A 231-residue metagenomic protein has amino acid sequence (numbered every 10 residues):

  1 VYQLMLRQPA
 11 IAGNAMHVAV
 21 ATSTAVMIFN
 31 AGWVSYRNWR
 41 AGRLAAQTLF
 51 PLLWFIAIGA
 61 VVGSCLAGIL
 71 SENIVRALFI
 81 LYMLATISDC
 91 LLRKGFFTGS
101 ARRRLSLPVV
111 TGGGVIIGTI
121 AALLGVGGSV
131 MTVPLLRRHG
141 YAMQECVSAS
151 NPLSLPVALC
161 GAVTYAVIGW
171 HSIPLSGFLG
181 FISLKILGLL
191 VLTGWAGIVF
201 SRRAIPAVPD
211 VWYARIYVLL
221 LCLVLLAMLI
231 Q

Functional and structural regions predicted by a protein language model:
V1-H17, T22, A31-I120, V133-E145 (+1 more regions): Juxtamembrane transmembrane-helix boundary motif
V20-M27, V147-L159: Transmembrane helix-bundle signature of multi-pass membrane transporters/permeases
I120-S129: Short helix-coil transition sites and intra-membrane helix breaks within transmembrane domains of multi-pass
S129-L136, M143, A149-P156: A general structural signal for well-ordered alpha-helical packing
C160-A166: C-terminal TM-helix exit segments that contain a strictly Trp-centered aromatic cap at the helix terminus
